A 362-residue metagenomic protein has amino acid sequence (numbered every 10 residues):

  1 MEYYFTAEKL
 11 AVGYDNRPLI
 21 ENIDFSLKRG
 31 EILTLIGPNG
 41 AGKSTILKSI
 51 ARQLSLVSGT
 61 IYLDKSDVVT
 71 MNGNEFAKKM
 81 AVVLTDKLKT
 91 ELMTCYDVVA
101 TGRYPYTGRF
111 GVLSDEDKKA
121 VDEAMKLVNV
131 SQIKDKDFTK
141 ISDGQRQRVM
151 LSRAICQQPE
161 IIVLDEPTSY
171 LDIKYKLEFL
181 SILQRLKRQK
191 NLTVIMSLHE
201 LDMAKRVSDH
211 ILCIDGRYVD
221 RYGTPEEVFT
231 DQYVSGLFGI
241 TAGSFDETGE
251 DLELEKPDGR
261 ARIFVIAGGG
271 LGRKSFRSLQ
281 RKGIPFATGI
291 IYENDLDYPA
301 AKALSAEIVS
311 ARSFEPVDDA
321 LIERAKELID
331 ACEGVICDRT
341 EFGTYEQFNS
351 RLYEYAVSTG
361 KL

Functional and structural regions predicted by a protein language model:
I36-P38: The feature captures the beta-strand-to-loop junction immediately N-terminal to the Walker
A51: Helix-to-loop junction immediately C-terminal to a conserved catalytic motif
G59-D67, F76: Conserved ABC transporter NBD signature motif
D67, L212, G216-E227: Conserved switch/coupling elements of ABC/ABC-like ATPase nucleotide-binding domains
A100, D115-K134, Q158: Conserved ABC ATPase "signature" region
I162-E166: Catalytic Walker B motif of ABC-type/P-loop ATPase nucleotide-binding domains
F238-D319, I336-R339, G343-E346: ABC ATPase nucleotide-binding domains
